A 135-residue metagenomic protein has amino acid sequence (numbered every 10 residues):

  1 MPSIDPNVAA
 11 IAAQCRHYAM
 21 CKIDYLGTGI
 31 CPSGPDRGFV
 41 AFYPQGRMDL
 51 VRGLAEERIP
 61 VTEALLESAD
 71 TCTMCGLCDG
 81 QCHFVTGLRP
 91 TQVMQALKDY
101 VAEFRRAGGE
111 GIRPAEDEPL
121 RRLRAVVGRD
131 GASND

Functional and structural regions predicted by a protein language model:
M1-I4, V40: Disorder-to-helix initiation segments
P2, L50-D135: Iron-sulfur-cluster electron-transfer modules
V8-D36, A41-P44, A64-T86: Cysteine-centered iron-sulfur cluster-binding motifs in ferredoxin-type domains/subunits of redox enzymes
Q45-D49: Alpha-helical ligand/cofactor-binding cores
